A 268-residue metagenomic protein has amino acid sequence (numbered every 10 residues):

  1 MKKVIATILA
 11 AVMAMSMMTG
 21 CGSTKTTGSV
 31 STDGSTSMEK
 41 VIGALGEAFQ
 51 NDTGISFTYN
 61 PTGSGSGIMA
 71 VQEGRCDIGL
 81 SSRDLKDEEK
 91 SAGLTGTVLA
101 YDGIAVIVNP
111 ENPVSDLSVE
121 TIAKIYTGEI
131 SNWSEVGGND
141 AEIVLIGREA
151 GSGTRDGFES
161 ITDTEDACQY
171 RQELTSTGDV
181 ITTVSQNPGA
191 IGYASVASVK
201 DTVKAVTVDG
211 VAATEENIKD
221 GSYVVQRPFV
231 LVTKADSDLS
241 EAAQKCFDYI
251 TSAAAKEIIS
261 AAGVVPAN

Functional and structural regions predicted by a protein language model:
M1-L9: Positively charged n-region of N-terminal signal peptides that target proteins for export
V4, G22-N268: Exported/periplasmic ABC-transporter solute-binding proteins
I8, V12, R75: Conserved functional loop/turn residues at catalytic and ligand-binding sites
A11-A14, V206: Lipid-exposed faces of alpha-helical membrane segments in multi-pass integral membrane proteins
S16-G20: C-terminal motif of bacterial Sec signal peptides marking the signal peptidase cleavage site
